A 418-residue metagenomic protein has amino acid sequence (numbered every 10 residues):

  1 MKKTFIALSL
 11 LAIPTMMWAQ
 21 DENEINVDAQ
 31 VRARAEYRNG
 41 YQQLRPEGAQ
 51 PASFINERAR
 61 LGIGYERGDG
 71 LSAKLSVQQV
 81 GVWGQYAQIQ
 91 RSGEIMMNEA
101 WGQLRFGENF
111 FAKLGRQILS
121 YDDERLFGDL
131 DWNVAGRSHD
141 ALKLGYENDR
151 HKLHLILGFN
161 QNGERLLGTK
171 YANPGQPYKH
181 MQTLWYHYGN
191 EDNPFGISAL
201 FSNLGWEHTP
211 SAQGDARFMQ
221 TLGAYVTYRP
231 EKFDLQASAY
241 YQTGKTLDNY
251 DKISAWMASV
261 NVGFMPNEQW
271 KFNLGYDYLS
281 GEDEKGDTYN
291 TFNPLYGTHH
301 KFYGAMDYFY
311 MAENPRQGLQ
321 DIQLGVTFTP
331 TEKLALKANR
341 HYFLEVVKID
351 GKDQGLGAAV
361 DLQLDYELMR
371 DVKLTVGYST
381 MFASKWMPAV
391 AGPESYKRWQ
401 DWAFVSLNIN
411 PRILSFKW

Functional and structural regions predicted by a protein language model:
M1-T4: Positively charged n-region of N-terminal signal peptides that target proteins for export
M17-R116, L142-N148, K152-L153, E191 (+4 more regions): Beta-barrel outer-membrane channel/assembly domains of diderm bacteria
R38-Q42, V80-G81, I118-L126, I156-G168 (+6 more regions): Flexible, solvent-exposed coil segments and beta strand-coil junctions, predominantly the extracellular/periplasmic
Y41-Q43, A87, L126, R165-T169 (+5 more regions): Outer-membrane beta-barrel and related beta-rich outer-membrane complex signature in Gram-negative bacteria
F127-D131, H139: Asp-box/WD-like beta-propeller blade repeats and closely related beta-sheet repeat scaffolds
H151-S238: Internal metal/ion-chelating core segments
D248-M257, N273-G318, L324: C-terminal outer-membrane beta-barrel translocator/porin domains of Gram-negative envelope proteins and their
